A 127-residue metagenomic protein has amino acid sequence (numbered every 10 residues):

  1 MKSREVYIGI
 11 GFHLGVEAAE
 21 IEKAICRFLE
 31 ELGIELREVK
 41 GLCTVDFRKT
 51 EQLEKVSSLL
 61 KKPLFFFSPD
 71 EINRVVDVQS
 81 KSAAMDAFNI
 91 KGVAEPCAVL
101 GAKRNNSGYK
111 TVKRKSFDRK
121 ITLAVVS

Functional and structural regions predicted by a protein language model:
M1-S3, I34-L36, F88, V99-R104 (+1 more regions): Solvent-exposed alpha-helices and their adjacent loops that cap or buttress functional pockets in soluble metabolic
M1-T50, A124-S127: Conserved mixed alpha/beta catalytic, RNA-binding, or beta-rich assembly cores of soluble enzyme, regulatory
H13-V16, A94-A98: N-terminal start-of-chain detector that recognizes signal peptides and the immediate post-cleavage beginning
C26, E30, I34, T44 (+2 more regions): Generic secondary-structure signature for well-ordered alpha-helical cores
L42, D86, V112: Short, flexible active-site recognition loops that position polar ligands and cofactors
V45, Q52-V93: Long, charge-dense
E95-S127: C-terminal edge-of-domain segments
